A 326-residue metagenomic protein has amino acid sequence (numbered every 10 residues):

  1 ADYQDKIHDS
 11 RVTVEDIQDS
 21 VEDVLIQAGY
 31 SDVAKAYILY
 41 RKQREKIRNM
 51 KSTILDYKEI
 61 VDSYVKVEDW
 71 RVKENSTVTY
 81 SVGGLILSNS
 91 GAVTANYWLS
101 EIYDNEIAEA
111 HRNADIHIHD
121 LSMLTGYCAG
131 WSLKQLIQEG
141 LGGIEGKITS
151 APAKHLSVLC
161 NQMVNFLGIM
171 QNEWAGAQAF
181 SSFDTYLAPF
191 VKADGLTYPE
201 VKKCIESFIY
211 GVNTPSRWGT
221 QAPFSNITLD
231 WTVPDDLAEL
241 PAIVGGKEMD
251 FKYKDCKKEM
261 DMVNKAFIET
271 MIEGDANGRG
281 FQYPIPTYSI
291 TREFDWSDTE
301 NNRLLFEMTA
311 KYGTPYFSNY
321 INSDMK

Functional and structural regions predicted by a protein language model:
A1-I60: Charged, amphipathic alpha-helical regulatory modules used for macromolecular assembly or allosteric control
Q43-K326: Conserved catalytic cores of very large enzyme subunits
